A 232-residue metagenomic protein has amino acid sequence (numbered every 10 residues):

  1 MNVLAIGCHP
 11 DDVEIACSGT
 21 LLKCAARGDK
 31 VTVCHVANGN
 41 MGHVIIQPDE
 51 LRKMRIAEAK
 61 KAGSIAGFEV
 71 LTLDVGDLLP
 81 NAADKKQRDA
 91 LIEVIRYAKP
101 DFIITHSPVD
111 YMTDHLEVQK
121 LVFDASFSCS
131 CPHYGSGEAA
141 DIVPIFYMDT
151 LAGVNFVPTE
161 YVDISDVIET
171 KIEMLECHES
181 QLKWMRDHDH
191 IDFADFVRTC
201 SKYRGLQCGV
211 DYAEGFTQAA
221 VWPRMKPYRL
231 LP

Functional and structural regions predicted by a protein language model:
M1-A98, T217, R229: Active-site rim/loop-helix segments in enzyme catalytic domains that contact anionic ligands
M1-L4, A82-P232: Metal-dependent de-N-acetylase/amidase catalytic core
